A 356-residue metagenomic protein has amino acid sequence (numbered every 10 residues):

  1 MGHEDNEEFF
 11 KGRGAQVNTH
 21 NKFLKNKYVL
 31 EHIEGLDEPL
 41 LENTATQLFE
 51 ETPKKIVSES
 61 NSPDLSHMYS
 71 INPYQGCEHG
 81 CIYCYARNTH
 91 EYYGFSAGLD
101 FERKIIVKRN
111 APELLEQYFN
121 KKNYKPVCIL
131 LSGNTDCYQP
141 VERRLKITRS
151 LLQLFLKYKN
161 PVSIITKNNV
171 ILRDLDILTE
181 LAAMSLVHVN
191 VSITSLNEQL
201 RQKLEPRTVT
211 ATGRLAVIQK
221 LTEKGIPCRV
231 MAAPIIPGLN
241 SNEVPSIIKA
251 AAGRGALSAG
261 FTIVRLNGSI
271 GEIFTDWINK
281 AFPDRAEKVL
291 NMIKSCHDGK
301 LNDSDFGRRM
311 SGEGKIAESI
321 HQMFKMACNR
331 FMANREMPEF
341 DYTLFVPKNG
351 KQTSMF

Functional and structural regions predicted by a protein language model:
M1-S70, E339: Flexible, acidic/Gly-rich N-terminal and inter-domain linker regions that tether and position cofactor-handling modules
P39-Q75, H79-N190, T194-Q202, A211-E223: Conserved Radical SAM active-site core
L145, T179-I193, N240-L257, E318-Q322: Short, electropositive alpha-helical surface patch
L181-A183, R207-T208, I247-K249, D276-K280: Short, hinge-like loop/turn segments at secondary-structure boundaries
Q199-R207, A233-I235: Surface-exposed cleft-lining segments at the edges of enzyme active sites
T212-I270, K288-C296, M326-R330: Conserved C-terminal portion of the radical SAM core fold that forms the substrate/S-adenosylmethionine-binding
N240-S246, I273-D276, N349-S354: Short glycine/threonine-rich loop-to-helix capping motif typified by GTGT followed within a few residues by an Asp-Pro
I278-F356: C-terminal accessory regions of radical SAM enzymes
